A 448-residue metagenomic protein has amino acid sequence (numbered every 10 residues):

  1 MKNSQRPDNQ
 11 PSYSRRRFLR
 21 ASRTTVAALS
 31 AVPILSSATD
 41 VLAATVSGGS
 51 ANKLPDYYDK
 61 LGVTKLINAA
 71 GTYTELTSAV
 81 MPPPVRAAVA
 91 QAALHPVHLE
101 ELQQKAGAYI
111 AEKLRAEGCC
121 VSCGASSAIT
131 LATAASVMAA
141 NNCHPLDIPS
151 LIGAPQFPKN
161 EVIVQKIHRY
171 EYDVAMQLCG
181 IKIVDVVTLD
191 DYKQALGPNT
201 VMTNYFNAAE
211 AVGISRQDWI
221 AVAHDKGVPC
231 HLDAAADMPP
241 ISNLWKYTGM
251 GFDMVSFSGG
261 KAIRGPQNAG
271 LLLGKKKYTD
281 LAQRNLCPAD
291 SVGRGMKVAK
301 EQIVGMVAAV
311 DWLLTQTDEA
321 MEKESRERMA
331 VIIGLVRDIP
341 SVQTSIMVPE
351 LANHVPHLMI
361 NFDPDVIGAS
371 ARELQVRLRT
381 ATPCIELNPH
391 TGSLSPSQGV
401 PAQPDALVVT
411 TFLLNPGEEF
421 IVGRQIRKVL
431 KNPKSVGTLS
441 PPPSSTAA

Functional and structural regions predicted by a protein language model:
M1-R17: N-terminal secretory signal peptides
F18-V26, T45-I67, G71-L76, V80 (+12 more regions): Conserved PLP-enzyme active-site core in the AAT-like
S30, I34-A38: Hydrophobic membrane-targeting alpha-helices
A38, A43-A44: Boundary at the C-terminal end of the N-terminal hydrophobic targeting segment
I67-Q104: A glycine-/small-polar-enriched, mobile loop at the entrance of the PLP active site in fold-type I
R86, G107, I333: Generic structural marker for isolated residues within well-ordered, non-membrane alpha-helices of soluble domains
K113, T315-V348: Conserved PLP-dependent catalytic core of the aminotransferase class-I/II
R337-P442: Conserved C-terminal alpha-helix-loop-beta "cap" of PLP-dependent enzymes that closes/shapes the active-site mouth
